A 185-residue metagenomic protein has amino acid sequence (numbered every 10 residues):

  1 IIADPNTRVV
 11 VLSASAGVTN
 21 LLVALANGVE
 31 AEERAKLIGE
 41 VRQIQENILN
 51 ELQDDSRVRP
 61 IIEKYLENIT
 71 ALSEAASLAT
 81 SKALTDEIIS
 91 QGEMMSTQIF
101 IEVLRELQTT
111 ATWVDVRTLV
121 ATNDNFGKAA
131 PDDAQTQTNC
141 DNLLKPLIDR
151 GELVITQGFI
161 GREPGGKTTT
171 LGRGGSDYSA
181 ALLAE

Functional and structural regions predicted by a protein language model:
I1-E185: Nucleotide/pyrophosphate-binding catalytic subdomain
